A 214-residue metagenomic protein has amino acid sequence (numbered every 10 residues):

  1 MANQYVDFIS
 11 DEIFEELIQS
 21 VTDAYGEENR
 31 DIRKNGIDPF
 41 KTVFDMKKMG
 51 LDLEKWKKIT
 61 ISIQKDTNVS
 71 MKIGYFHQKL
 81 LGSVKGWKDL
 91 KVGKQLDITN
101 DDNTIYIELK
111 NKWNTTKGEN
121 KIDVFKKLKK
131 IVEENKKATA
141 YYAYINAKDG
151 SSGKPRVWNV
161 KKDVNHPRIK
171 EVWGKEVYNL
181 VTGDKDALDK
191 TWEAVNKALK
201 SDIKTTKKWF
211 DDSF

Functional and structural regions predicted by a protein language model:
M1-Y75: Interdomain/boundary linker segments immediately adjacent to catalytic/signaling cores
W56-N68, L96-D101, N196-K200: Short low-complexity stretches enriched in small and charged residues
N68-D89: Short N-terminal edge-element motif at the start of the domain
W87-T99: Short, well-structured beta-strand/strand-turn elements
L96-T116: Conserved catalytic cores of phosphodiester-cleaving nucleases, focusing on short active-site segments
N111-V172: Catalytic cores of nucleic-acid endonucleases
I145-F214: Domain-level recognition of nuclease-like catalytic cores that cleave nucleotide substrates
